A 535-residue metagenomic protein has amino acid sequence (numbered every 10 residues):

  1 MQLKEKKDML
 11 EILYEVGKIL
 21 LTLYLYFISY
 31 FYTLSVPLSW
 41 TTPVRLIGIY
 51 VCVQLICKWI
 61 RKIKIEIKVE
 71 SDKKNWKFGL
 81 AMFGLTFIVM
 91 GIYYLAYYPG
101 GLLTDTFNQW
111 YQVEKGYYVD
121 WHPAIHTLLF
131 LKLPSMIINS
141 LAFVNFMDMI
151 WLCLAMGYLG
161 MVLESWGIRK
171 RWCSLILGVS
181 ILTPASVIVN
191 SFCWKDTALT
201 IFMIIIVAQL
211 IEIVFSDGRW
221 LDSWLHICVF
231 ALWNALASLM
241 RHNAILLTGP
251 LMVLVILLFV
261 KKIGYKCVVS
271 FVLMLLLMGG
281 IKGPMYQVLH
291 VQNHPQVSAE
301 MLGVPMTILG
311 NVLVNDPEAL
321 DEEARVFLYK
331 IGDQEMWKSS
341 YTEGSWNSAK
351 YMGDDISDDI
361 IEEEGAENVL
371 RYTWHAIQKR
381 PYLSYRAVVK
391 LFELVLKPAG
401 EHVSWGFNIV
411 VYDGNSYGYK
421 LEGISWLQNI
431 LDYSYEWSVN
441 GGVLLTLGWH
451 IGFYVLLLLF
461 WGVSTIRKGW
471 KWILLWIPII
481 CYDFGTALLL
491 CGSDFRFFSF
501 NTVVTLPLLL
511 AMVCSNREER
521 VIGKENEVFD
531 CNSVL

Functional and structural regions predicted by a protein language model:
V51, F146-G167, I205: Transmembrane-helix motifs of polytopic, lipid-linked glycan transferases
A96-Q109, Y117-L133, I138-A142, F500: Extracytoplasmic catalytic/substrate-binding loops of multi-pass membrane glycan-assembly enzymes
E114, Y158, T200-G218, N234 (+2 more regions): Specific aromatic-rich, kink-prone transmembrane helix
A142-F143, R386-W476: Membrane-interface anchor segments at the N-terminal boundary of transmembrane helices in multi-pass membrane enzymes
L159-P184, I201, L474: Transmembrane-helix signature of polytopic, membrane-embedded enzymes that assemble or transfer cell-envelope glycans
I188-A198, M240: Short acidic/glycine- and proline-prone juxtamembrane loop motifs at membrane-interface regions of multi-pass membrane
H226-R241, M252-V253, L273-L277: Membrane-interface alpha helices of multi-pass inner-membrane proteins
V291-E422: Membrane-proximal stem/loop segments at transmembrane-domain junctions that anchor or position
